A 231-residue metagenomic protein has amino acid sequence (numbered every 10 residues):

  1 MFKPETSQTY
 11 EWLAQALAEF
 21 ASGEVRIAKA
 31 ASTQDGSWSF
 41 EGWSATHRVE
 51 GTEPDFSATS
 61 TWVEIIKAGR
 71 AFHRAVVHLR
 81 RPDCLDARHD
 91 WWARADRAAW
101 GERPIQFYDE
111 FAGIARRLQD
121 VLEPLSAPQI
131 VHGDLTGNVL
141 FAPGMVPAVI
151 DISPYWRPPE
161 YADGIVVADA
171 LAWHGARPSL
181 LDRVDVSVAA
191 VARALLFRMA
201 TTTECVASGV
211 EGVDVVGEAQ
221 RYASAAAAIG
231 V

Functional and structural regions predicted by a protein language model:
M1-F2, A30, R116-P159: Active-site acidic catalytic loop and adjacent metal/ATP-binding pocket of ATP-dependent phosphoryl transfer enzymes
K3-G42, T52-R74: A conserved alpha-helical element in kinase catalytic cores
V49: Residues forming the ATP-binding cleft of Hanks-type serine/threonine protein kinase domains
T52-D86, G113-P124: Conserved kinase catalytic-core helix
L85-L122: Active-site catalytic-loop/activation-segment of kinase and kinase-like phosphoryl-transfer enzymes
G101, T203-V231: ATP/Mg2+ or Mg2+-diphosphate-binding catalytic cores that bind nucleotide phosphates or diphosphates via glycine-rich
A142-V188: Active-site Asp-x-Gly
